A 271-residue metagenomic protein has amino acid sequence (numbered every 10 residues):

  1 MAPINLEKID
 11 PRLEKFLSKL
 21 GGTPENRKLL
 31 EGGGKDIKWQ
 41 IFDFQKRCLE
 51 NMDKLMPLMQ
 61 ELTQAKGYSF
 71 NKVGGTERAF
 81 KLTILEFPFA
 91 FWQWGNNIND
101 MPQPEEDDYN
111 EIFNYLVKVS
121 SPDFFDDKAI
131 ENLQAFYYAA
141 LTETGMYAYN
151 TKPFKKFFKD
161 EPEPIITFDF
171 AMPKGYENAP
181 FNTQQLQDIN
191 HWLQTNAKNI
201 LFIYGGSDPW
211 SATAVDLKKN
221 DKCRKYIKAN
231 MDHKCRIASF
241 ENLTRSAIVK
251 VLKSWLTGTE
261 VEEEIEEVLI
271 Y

Functional and structural regions predicted by a protein language model:
M1-A79, E86: A catalytic-pocket lid/entrance helix-loop region that shapes and gates access to the active site across common
M1-F16, K219-F240, S254: Catalytic or ion-translocation cores adjacent to nucleophile or general acid/base/metal-coordination motifs in diverse
E50-F181: Alpha/beta-hydrolase fold active-site neighborhood
D126-A129, L186-W192, T213: Generic recognition of flexible, low-complexity loop/linker segments
Q134-A135, Y147, K159, W192 (+3 more regions): Folded extracytoplasmic luminal domains of secretory or organellar precursors
T151-K152, P209-A214: Conserved alpha/beta-hydrolase "acid-adjacent" motif
N196, F202-Y204: Short beta-strand/loop motif that positions the catalytic acidic residue of the alpha/beta-hydrolase fold
A229-Y271: Catalytic active-site module of serine/aspartate enzymes centered on a nucleophile-bearing elbow/loop
